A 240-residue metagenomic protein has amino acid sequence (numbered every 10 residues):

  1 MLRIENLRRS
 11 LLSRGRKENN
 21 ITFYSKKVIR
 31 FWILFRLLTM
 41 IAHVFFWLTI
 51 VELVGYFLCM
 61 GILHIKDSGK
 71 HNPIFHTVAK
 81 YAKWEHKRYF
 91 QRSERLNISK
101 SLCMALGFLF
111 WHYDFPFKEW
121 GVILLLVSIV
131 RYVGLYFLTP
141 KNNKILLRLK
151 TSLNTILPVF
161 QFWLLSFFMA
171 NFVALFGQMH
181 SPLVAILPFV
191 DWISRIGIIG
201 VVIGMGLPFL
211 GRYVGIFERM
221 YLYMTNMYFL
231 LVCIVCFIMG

Functional and structural regions predicted by a protein language model:
L2, M40-A42: N-terminal hydrophobic targeting signals that begin at the initiator methionine
L2, R8-S10, Y24-K26, F209: Ser/Thr/Pro/Gly-rich low-complexity, intrinsically disordered segments
N6, K17-N19, K27: Polybasic, lysine-rich low-complexity intrinsically disordered segments
H43-K66, K87-R212, I216, M220-M227 (+1 more regions): Hydrophobic, aromatic-enriched alpha-helical segments typical of multi-pass transmembrane helices
H71-E85, L146: Cytosolic, membrane-interface loops and tails of multi-pass inner-membrane proteins
